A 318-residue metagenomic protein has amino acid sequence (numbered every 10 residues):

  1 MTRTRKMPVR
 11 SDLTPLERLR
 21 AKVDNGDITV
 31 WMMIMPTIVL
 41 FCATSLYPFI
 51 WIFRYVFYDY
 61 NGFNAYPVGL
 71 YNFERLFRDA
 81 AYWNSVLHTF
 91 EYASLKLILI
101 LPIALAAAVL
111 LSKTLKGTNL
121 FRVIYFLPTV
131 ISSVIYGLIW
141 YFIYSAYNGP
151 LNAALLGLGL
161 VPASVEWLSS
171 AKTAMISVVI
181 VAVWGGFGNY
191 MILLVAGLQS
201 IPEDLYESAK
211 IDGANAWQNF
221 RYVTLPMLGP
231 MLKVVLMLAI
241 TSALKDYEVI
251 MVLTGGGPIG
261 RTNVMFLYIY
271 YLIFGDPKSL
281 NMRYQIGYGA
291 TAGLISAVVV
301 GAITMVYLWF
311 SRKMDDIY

Functional and structural regions predicted by a protein language model:
M1-D24: Short, Lys/Arg-rich, polar N-terminal cytosolic tail immediately upstream of the first transmembrane signal-anchor
G26-Y318: A structural signal for multi-pass alpha-helical bundles of membrane permease subunits that mediate small-molecule
